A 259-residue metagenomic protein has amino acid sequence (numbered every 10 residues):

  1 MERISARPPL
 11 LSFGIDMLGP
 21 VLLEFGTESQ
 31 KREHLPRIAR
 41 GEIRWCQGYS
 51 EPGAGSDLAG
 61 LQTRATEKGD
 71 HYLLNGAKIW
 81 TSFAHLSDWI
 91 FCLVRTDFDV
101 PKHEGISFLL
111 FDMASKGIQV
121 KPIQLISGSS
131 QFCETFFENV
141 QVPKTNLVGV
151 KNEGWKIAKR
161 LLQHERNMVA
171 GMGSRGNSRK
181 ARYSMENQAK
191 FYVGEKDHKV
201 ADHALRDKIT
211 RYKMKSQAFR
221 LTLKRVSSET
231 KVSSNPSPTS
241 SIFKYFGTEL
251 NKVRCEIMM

Functional and structural regions predicted by a protein language model:
M1-R32, P36-G41, F83-W89, S216 (+2 more regions): Internal helix-loop-helix
L11, I38, S178, R182 (+2 more regions): Alpha-helical transition-metal enzyme core signature, strongest for iron centers
G41-Y49, L93: A short, Trp-centered hydrophobic/proline-enriched beta-strand micro-motif
G53-S56, W80-F83, F98-V100, Q124-Q131: Short Gly/Pro-enriched turn/cap motifs at secondary-structure boundaries
T63-T66: A structural signal for short hydrophobic beta-strand segments in well-ordered beta-sheet cores
H71, N75-K121: A short core secondary-structure module
I118-R220: Glycine-rich beta->alpha junctions and the first turn(s) of the following alpha-helix
A204-R211, P236-T248: Alpha-helical scaffold segments that form or flank carboxylate-/histidine-based iron centers
